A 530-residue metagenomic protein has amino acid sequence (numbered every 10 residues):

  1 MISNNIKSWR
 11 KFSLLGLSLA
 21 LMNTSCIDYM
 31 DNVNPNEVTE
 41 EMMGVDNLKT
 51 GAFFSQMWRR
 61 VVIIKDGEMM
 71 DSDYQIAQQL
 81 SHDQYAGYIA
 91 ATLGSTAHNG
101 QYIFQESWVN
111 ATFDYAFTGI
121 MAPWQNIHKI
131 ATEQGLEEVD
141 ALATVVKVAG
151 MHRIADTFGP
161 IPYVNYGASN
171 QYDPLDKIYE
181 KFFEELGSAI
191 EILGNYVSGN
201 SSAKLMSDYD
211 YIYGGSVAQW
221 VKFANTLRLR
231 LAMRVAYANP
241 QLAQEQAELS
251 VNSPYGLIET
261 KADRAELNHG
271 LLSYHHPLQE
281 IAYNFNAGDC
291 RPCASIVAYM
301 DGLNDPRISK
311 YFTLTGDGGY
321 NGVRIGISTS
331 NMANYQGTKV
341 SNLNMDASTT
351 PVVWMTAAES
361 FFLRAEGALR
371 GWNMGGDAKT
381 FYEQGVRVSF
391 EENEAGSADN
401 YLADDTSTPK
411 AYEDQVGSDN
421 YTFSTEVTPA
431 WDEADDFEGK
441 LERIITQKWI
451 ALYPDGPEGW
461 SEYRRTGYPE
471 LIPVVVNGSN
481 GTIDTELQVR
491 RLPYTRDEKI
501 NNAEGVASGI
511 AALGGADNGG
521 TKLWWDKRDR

Functional and structural regions predicted by a protein language model:
M1-P35: Bacterial Sec-dependent N-terminal signal peptides
I2, C26-Q84, P469, S479-R530: Membrane-proximal, proline-rich intrinsically disordered regions
S18, M22, D66-G67, A395 (+1 more regions): Intrinsically disordered or highly flexible coil/loop and linker segments, enriched in small and charged/polar residues
S25, Q56-R60, P123-N126, L249: Residue-level detector of alpha-helical secondary structure
V33-P35, V340-N342, N420-T425: Short acidic (Asp/Glu) and glycine-rich catalytic loops that position anionic groups and cofactors
G44-L48, A90-A398, E433-L441, Q447: Structured, solvent-exposed acidic/aromatic patches
D66-A77, P160, Q244, G456-S461: Beta-strand acidic-aromatic groove motif in beta-rich domains, primarily in extracellular
F390, E394-R530: C-terminal functional modules
